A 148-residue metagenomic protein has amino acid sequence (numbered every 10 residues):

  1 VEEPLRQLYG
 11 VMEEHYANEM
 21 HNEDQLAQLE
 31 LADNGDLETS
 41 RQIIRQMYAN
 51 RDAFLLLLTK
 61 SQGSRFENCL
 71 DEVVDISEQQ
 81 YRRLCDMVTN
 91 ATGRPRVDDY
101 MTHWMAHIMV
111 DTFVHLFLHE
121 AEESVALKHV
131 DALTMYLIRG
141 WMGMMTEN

Functional and structural regions predicted by a protein language model:
V1-A17: An amphipathic alpha-helix adjacent to DNA-recognition modules
E13, E23, C69-V74, Q80-R83 (+2 more regions): Alpha-helix boundary/capping detector
Y16-A27, I44-S64: Amphipathic alpha-helical segments used for helix-helix packing
H21-L29, T89-R94: Short helix-coil transition/hinge motifs at the ends and kinks of transmembrane helices, capturing the brief
L29-A32, D36, Q62, F66 (+2 more regions): Residue-level recognition of alpha-helical structural elements
N34, E38-D52, S64-T89, Y100-H107: Amphipathic alpha-helical packing segments from all-alpha helical-bundle domains
R45, A49, Q79-M87, T102-N148: C-terminal peripheral helix-coil segments that are non-catalytic and often amphipathic
L57-V73, K128-W141: C-terminal/domain-terminus segments
